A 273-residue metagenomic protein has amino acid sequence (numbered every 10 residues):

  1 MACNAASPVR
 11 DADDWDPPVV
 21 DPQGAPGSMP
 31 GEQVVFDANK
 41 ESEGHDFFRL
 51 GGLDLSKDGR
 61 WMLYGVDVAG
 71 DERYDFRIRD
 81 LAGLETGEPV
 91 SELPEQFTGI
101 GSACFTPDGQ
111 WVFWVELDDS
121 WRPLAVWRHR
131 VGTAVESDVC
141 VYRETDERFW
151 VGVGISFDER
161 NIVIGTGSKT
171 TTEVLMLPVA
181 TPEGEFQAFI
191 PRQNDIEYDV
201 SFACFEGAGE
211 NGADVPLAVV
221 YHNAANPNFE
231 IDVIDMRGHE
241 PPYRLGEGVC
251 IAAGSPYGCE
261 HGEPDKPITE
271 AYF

Functional and structural regions predicted by a protein language model:
M1-F273: Beta-propeller folds
